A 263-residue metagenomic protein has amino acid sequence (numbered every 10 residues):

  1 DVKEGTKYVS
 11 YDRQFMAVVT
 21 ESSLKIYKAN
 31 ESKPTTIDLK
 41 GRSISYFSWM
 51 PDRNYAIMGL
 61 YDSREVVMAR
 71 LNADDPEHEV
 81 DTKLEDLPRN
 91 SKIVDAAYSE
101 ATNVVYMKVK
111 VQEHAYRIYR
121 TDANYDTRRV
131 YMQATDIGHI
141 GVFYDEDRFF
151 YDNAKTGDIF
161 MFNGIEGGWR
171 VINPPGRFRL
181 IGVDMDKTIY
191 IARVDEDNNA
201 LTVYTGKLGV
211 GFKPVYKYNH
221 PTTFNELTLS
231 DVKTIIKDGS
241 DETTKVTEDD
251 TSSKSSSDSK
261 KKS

Functional and structural regions predicted by a protein language model:
D1, V194-S263: Hydrophilic extracytoplasmic domains
D1-W49, K254: N-terminal "mature head" segments of proteins
V2, K33-D38, E77-L87, Y125-M132 (+2 more regions): A short beta-strand motif characteristic of beta-propeller blades
K3-Y8, G41-P51, P88-Y98, M132-E146 (+2 more regions): Repeated scaffold domains used in trafficking and secretory/extracellular systems, primarily beta-propellers
M16, A56, V105, R148-F149 (+2 more regions): Hydrophobic beta-strand positions that form the internal "hydrophobic ladder" of WD40/Gbeta-like beta-propeller blades
V19, G59, K108, Y151-D152 (+2 more regions): Residue-level marker for isolated small/hydroxyl-bearing positions within beta-strands of beta-sheet-rich domains
S23-Y27, S63-R70, K108, Q112-T121 (+3 more regions): Structural motif
A29-S32, L71-D75, T121-Y125, N163-G167 (+1 more regions): Short loop/turn segments that connect beta-strands within beta-propeller blades
